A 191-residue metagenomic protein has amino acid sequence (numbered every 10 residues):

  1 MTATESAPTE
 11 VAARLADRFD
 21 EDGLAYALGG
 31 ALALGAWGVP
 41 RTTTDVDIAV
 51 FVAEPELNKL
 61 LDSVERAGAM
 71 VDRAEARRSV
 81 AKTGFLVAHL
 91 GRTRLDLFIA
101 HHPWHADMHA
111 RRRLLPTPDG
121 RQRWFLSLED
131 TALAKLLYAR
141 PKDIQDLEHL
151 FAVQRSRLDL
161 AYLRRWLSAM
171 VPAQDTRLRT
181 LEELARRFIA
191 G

Functional and structural regions predicted by a protein language model:
M1-G191: Compositionally biased terminal segments of proteins
